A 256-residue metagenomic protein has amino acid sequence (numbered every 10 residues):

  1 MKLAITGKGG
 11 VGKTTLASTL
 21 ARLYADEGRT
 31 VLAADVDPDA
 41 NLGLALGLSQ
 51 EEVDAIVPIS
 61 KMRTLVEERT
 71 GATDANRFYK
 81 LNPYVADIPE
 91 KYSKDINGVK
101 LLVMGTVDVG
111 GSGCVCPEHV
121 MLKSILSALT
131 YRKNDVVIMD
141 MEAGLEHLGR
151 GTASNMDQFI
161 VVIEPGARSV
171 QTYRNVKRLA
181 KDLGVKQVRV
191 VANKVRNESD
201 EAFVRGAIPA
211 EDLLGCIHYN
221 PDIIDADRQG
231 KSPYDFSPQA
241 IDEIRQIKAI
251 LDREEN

Functional and structural regions predicted by a protein language model:
K2-P38: Walker A/P-loop phosphate-binding motif and the immediately C-terminal alpha-helix
L23-N97: N-terminal phosphate/diphosphate-binding loop that engages ATP/GTP or pyrophosphate donors across diverse enzyme folds
Y24, S93-K94, A128-R132, A153-S154 (+1 more regions): Conserved catalytic network of the ASCE P-loop NTPase/AAA+ motor domain
P38-D39, V107-V109, A143-G144, G166-R168 (+2 more regions): Conserved nucleotide-binding/hydrolysis micro-motifs of P-loop NTPases
V103, V161-E164, V190-N193: Conserved beta-strand segments of the P-loop GTPase G domain that flank and frequently precede/overlap
M104-G110, C114-V115, L126-L148: Switch II (G3) loop of P-loop NTPases
S124-K133, L148-A167: Inter-motif core of Ras-like GTPase G domains
L179-N256: C-terminal lobe/tail of nucleotide-utilizing enzymes
